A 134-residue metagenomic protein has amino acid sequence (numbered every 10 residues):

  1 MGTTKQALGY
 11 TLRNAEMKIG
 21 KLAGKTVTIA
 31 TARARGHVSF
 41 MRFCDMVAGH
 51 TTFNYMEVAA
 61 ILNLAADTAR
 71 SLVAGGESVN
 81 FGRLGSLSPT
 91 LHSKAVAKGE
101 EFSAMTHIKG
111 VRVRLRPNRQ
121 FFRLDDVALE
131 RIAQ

Functional and structural regions predicted by a protein language model:
M1-A60, A66-Q134: Strongly charged
